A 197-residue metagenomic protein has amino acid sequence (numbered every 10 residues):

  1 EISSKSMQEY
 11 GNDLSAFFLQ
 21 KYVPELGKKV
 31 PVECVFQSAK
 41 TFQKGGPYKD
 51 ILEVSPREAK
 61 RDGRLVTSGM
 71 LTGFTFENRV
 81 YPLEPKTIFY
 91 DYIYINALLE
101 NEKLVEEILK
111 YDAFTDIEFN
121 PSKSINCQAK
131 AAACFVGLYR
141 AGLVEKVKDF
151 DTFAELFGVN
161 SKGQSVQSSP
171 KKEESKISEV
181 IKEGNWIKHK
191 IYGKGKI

Functional and structural regions predicted by a protein language model:
K5-E9, R79-E84, I117-I125: Short, charged/polar micro-motifs that form catalytic or ligand-binding hotspots
K5-V66: Aromatic- and glycine-enriched beta-alpha-beta binding-site module
V66-G69, G73, T87-T115: Short acidic, glycine/tyrosine-flanked loop/strand segments centered on an H-E-D-like triad
P121-F135: Active-site nucleophilic cysteine motif
F150-K172: Short terminal or interdomain "cap/linker" segment that borders an active site or interface and mediates
K171-I191: Mixed-charge, Lys/Arg-rich low-complexity intrinsically disordered regions
K194-I197: Short beta-strand-centered aromatic/proline hotspots
